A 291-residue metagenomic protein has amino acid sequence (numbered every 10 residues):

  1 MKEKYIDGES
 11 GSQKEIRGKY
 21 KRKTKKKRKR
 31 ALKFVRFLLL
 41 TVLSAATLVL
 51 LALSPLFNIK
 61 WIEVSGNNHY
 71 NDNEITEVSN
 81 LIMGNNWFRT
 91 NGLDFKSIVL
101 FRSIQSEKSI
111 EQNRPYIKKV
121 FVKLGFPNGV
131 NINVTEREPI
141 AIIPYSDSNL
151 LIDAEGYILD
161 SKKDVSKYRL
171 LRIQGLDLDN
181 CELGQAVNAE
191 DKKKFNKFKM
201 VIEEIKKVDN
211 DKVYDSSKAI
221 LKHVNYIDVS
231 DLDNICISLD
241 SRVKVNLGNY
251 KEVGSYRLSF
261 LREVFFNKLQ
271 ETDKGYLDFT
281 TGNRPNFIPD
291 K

Functional and structural regions predicted by a protein language model:
M1-L53, F57, W61, R89 (+3 more regions): Charged, solvent-exposed interaction patches on well-folded alpha/beta domains that mediate macromolecular contacts
V64: Extended, alpha-helix-rich binding/interface surfaces that flank or overlap catalytic cores and mediate recognition
N67-F101: Short extracytoplasmic
N113-R114: Acidic-histidine catalytic/liganding microenvironments
